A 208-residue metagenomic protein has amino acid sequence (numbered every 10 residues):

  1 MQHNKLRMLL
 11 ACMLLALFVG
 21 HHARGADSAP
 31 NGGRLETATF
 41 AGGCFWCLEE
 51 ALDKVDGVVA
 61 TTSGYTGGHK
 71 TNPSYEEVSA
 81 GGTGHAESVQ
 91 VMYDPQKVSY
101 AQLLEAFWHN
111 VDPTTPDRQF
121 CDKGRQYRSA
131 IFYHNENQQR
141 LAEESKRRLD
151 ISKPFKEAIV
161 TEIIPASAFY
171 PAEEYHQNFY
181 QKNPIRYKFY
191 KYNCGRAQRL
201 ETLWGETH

Functional and structural regions predicted by a protein language model:
Q2-L10, L14-H208: Flexible coil/turn and secondary-structure edge motifs
